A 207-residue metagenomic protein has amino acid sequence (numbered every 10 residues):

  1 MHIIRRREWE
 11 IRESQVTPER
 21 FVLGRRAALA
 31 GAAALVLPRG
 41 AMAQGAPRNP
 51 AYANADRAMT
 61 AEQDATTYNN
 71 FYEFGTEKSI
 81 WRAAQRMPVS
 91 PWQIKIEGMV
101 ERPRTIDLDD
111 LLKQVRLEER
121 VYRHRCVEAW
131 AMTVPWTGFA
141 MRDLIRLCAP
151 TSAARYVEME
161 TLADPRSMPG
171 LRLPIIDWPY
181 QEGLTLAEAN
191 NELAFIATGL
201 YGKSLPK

Functional and structural regions predicted by a protein language model:
M1-L23, A34-L37: N-terminal secretory signal peptides
A30-G31, A41: Cleavable N-terminal signal peptides
G45-K207: Structured, non-membrane catalytic/scaffold regions adjacent to prosthetic-group chemistry
